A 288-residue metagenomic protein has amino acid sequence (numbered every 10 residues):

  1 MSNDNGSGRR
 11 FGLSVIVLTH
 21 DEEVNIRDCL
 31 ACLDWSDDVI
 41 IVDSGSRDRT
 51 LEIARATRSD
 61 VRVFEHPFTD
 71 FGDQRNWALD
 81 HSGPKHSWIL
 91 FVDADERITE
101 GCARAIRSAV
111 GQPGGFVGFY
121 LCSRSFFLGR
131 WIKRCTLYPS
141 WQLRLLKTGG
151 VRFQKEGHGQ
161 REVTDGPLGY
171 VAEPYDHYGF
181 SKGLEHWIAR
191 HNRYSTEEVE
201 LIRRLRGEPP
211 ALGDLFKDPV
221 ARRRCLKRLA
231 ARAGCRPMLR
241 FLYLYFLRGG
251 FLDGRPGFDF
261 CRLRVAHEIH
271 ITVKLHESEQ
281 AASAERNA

Functional and structural regions predicted by a protein language model:
R10, W35, G83-S87: Active-site acidic short loop of glycosyltransferases
G12-S14: Cell-envelope/extracellular polymer assembly enzymes that use nucleotide-activated donors
V17-W35: Short, well-formed alpha-helical segments that are part of the catalytic scaffolds of diverse glycosyltransferases
E23, C32, D43-I53, F68 (+1 more regions): A conserved acidic beta->alpha catalytic loop
D38, D60-R62, P167-G169: Conserved beta-strand segments of alpha/beta enzyme cores
L51-H81, K85, A109: Conserved donor nucleotide-binding strand/loop of the catalytic core
D73-L79, H86, V92, T99-A281: Catalytic-site signature of metal-activated, phosphate-bearing donor transferases, centered on the GT-A/GT-A-like
